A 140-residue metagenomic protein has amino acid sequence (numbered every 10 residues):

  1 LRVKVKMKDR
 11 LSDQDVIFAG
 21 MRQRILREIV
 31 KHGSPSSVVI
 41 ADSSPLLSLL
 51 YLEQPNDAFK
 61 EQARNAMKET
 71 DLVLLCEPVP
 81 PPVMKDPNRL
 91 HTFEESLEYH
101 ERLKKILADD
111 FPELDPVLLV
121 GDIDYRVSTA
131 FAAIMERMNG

Functional and structural regions predicted by a protein language model:
L1-K6, V38-S43, P80-V83: Generic detector of short, locally flexible boundary/turn motifs and exposed helical patches
L1-Q23, A130: Conserved substrate/cofactor phosphate-moiety recognition/catalytic segment in nucleotide-dependent phosphotransferases
R2, K6-K8, H32-G33, P112 (+1 more regions): Short, flexible coil/linker elements and helix-boundary hinge sites characteristic of intrinsically disordered
Q14, E136-G140: Short, structured secondary-structure boundary patches
Q14-E69: Glycine-rich phosphate-binding loop used to anchor ATP phosphates in small-molecule kinases, encompassing both
R22-V30, K104, F131, M135: Generic structural signal for well-ordered alpha-helical scaffold segments
Y51, P55-Y125, T129-F131, M138: A glycine- and Lys/Arg-enriched "phosphate-lid" helix/loop adjacent to the NTP-binding pocket of small-molecule kinases
